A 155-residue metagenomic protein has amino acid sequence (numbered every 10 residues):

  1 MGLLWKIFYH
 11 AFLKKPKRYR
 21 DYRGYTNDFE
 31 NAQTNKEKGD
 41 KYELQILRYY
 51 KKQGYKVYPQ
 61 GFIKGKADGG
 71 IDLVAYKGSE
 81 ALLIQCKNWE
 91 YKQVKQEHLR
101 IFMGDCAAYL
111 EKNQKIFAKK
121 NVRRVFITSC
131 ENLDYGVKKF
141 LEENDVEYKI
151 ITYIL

Functional and structural regions predicted by a protein language model:
M1-R48: Interdomain/boundary linker segments immediately adjacent to catalytic/signaling cores
T34, G61, E90: Conserved short-loop catalytic and cofactor-binding motifs
D40, Y58, K149-I151: General small-molecule cofactor/ligand-binding pocket signal
K41, Q45, D68, E97: Short, well-structured alpha-helical interface segments that form or flank functional binding sites
I46, V57, I71, I84-C86 (+1 more regions): Hydrophobic aliphatic residue packing
R48-A67, L73-Y76: A short acidic/basic microdomain associated with nuclease active sites
G65, E80-A81, C86-T152: Catalytic cores of nucleic-acid endonucleases
L155: Polybasic (Lys/Arg-rich)
